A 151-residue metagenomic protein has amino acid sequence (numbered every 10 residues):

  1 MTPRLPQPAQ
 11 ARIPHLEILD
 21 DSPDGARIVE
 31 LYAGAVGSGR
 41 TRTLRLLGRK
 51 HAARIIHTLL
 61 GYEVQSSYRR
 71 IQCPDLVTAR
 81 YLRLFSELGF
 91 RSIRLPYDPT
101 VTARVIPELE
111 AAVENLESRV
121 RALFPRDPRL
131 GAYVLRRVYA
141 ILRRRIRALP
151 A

Functional and structural regions predicted by a protein language model:
T2-R45, L142-R144: Negatively charged, low-complexity tracts enriched in Asp/Glu with abundant Ser/Thr
L5, T58, I71, Y81-L84 (+3 more regions): Positively charged, low-complexity intrinsically disordered regions
R40, Q65-S67, Q72-R94: A short, charged, amphipathic alpha-helix used as a generic interaction element across diverse proteins
R40-R69: Short aromatic-glycine-(Arg/Gly/Cys) micro-motifs in beta-strand/loop hairpins
L88-P150: Mixed-charge (acidic/basic) macromolecular-recognition segments
